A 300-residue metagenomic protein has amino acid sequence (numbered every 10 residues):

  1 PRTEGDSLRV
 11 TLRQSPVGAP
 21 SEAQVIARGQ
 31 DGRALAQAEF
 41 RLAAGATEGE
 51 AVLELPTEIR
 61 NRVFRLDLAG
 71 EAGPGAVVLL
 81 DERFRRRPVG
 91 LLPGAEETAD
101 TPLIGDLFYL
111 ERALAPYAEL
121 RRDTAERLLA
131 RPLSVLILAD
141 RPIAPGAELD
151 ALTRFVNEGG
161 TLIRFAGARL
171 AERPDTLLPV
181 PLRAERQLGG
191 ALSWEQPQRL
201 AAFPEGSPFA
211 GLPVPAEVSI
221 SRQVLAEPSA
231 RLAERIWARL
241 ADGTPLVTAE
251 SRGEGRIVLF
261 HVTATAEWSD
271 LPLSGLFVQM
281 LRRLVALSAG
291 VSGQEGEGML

Functional and structural regions predicted by a protein language model:
P1-L300: N-linked glycosylation sequons
